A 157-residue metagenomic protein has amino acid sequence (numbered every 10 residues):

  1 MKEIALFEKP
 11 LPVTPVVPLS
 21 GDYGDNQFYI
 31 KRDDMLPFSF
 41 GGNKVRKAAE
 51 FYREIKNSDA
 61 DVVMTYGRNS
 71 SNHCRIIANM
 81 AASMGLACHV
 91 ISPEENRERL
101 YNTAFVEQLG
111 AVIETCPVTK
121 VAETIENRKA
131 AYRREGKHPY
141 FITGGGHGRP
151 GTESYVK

Functional and structural regions predicted by a protein language model:
M1-K157: PLP-dependent amino-acid enzyme catalytic core
